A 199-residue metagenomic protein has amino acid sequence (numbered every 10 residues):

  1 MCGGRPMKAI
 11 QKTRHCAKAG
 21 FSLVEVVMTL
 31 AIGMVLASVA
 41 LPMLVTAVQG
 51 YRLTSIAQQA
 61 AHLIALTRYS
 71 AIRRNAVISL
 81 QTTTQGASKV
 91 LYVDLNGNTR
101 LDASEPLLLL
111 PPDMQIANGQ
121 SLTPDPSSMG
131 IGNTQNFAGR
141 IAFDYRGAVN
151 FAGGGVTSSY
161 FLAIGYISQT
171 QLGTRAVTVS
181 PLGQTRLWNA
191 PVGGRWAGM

Functional and structural regions predicted by a protein language model:
M1-R14, K18-F21, L30, V35-A65 (+3 more regions): N-terminal helix-rich module
